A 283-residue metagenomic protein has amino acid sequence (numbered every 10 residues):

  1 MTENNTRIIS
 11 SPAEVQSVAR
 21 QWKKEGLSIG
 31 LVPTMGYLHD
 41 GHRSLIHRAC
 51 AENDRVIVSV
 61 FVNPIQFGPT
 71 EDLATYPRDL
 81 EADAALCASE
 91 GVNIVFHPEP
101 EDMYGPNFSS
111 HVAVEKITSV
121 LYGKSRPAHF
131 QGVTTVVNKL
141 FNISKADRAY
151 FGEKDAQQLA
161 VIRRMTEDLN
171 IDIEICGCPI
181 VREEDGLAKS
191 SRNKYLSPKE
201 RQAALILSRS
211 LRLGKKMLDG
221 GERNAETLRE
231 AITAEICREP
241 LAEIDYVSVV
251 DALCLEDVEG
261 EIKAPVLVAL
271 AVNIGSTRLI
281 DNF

Functional and structural regions predicted by a protein language model:
T2-L241, C254, S276: Nucleotidyltransferase catalytic core that binds NTPs
A231-F283: Phosphate/ribose-recognition catalytic cores of enzymes acting on nucleotide-derived substrates
